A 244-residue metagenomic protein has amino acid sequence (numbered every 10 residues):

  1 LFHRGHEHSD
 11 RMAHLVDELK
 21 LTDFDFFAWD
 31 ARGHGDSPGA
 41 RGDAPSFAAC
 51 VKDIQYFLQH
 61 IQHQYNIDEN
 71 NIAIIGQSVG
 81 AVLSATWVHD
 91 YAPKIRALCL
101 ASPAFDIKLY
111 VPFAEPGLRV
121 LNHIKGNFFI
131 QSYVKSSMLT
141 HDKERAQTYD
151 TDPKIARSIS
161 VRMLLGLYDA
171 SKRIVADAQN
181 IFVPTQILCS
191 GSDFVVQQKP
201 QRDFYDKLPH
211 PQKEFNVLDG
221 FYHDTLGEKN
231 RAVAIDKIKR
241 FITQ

Functional and structural regions predicted by a protein language model:
R4-H14, F26: Serine-hydrolase catalytic-loop signature spanning alpha/beta hydrolases and amidase-signature enzymes
H6-S9, G35-N70: Catalytic nucleophile-loop/oxyanion-hole region of alpha/beta-hydrolase and closely related hydrolase-like folds
V16-G39: Conserved alpha/beta-hydrolase
I72, G76-A81, S190: Conserved alpha/beta-hydrolase "nucleophile elbow" surrounding the catalytic nucleophile
Q77-S160: Alpha/beta-hydrolase-fold enzymes
I181, I187-C189, D193: Short beta-strand/loop motif that positions the catalytic acidic residue of the alpha/beta-hydrolase fold
V183, Q197-D206: Short alpha-helix in the alpha/beta-hydrolase fold that links the catalytic acid
E214-Q244: Catalytic active-site module of serine/aspartate enzymes centered on a nucleophile-bearing elbow/loop
